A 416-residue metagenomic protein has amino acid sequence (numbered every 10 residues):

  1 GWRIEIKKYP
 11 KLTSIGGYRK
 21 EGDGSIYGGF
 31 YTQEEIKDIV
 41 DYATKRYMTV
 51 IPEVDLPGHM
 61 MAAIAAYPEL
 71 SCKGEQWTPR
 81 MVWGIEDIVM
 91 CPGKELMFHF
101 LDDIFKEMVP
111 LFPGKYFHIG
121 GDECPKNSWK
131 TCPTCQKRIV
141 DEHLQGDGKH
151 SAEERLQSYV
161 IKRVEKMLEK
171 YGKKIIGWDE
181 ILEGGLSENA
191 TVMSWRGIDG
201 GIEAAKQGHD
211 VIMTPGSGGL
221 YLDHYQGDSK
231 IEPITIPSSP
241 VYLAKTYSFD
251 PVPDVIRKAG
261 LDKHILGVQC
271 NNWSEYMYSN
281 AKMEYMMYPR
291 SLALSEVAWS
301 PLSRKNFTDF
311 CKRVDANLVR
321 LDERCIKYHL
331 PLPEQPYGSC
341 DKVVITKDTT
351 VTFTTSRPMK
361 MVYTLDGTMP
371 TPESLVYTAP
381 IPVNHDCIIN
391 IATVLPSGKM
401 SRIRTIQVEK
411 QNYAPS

Functional and structural regions predicted by a protein language model:
G1-K173: Substrate-binding cleft of carbohydrate-active enzyme catalytic domains
K11-S14, G267, R290, P380: Extracellular/lumenal ectodomain signal focusing on beta-strand-rich modules and carbohydrate-recognition contexts
Y18, L56-G58, Q76, P125 (+6 more regions): Short loop/turn segments at secondary-structure transitions that flank enzyme active sites
Y31-D38, P92, L96-D103, R155-R163 (+6 more regions): Generic recognition of stable, solvent-exposed alpha-helical segments in well-folded globular domains
T49-E53, V89-C91, Y116-G120, I176-G177 (+5 more regions): Structured core elements
M61, I202, M361: Alpha-helical elements of the RecA-like P-loop NTPase motor core of helicases
K174-A190, S194-T349: Flexible, acidic glycine-rich loops studded with aromatic residues
K305-S416: Short, compositionally stereotyped local motifs that mark structural "simplifiers"
